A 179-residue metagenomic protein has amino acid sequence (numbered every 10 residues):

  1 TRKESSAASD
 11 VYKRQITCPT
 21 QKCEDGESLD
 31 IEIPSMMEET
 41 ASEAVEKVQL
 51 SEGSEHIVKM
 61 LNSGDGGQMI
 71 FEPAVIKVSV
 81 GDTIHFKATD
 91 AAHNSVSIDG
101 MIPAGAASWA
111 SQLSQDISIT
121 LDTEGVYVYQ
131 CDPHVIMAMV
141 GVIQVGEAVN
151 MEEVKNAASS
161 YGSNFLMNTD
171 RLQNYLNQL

Functional and structural regions predicted by a protein language model:
T1-Q15: Single conserved hydrophobic/aromatic residue that forms the stacking wall/gate of nucleotide- or nucleobase-binding
R14-L179: Extracytoplasmic copper-binding redox domains, predominantly the cupredoxin/blue-copper superfamily
